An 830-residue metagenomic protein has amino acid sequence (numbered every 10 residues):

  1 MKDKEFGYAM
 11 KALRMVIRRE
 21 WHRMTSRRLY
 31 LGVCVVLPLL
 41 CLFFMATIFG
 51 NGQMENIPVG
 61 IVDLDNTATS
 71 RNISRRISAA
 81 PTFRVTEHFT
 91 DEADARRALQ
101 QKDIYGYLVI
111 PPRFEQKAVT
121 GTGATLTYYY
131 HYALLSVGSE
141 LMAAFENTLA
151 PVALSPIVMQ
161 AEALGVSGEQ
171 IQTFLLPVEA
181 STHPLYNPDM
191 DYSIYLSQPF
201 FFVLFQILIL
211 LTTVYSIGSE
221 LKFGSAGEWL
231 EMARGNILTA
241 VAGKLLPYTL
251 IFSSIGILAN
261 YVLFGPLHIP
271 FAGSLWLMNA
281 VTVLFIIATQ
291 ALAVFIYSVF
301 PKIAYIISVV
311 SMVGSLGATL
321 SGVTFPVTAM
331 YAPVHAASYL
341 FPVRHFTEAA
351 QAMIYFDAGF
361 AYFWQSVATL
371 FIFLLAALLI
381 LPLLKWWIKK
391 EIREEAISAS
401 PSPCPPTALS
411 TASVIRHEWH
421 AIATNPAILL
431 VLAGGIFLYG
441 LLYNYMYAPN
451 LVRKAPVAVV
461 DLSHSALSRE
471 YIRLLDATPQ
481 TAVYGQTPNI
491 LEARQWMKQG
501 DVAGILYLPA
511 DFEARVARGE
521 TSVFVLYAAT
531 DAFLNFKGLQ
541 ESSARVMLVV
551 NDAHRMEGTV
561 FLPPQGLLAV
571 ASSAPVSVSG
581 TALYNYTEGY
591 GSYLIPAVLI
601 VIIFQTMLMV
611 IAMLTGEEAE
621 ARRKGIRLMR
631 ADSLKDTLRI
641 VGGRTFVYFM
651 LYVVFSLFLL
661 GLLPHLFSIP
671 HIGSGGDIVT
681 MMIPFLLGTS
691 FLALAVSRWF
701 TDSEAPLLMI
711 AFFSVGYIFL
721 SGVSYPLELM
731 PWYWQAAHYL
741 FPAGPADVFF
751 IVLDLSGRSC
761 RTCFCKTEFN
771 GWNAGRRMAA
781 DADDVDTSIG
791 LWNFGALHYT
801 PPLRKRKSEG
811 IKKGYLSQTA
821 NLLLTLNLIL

Functional and structural regions predicted by a protein language model:
K2-S193, E395-S592, P801, G814 (+1 more regions): Extracytoplasmic/periplasmic domains immediately adjacent to an N-terminal transmembrane anchor in multi-pass membrane
M10, R14-R18, I194, A233-R234 (+12 more regions): Alpha-helical membrane-protein architecture signal
E20, M24-L31, G243-T249, T282 (+7 more regions): Loop-to-transmembrane-helix entry motif
L40-F43, H183-L263, L441, T581-P664: Hydrophobic alpha-helical transmembrane segments of multi-pass membrane transport proteins
M45, N66, R97, L250 (+9 more regions): Membrane-spanning alpha-helical segments of multipass transporters and channels
T69-I73, T213, S225, A349 (+5 more regions): Hydrophobic alpha-helical segments typical of transmembrane helices and their membrane-interface/capping positions
L822-I829: Ser/Thr/Pro-rich, intrinsically disordered low-complexity segments
